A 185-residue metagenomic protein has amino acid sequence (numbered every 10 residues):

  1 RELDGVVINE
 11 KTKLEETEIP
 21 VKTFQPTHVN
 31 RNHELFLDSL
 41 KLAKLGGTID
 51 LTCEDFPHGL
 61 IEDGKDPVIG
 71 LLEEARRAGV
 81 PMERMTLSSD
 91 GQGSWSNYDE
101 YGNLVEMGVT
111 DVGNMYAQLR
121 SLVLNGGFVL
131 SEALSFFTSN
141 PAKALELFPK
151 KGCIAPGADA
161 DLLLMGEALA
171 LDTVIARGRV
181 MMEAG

Functional and structural regions predicted by a protein language model:
R1-Y98, L104-V105: Active-site core of metal-dependent hydrolases
E18-I19, G46-I49, M107-A117, A184-G185: Short, surface-exposed linear patches
T23, L130, K151, L171-D172: Internal amphipathic alpha-helical segments of the cytochrome P450 catalytic fold
H28, L51-D55, S89-G91, L134-F137 (+2 more regions): Active-site proximal loops enriched in glycine and acidic residues that flank catalytic Cys/His/Asp and coordinate
E62-K65, D99, K143-L145, R177-G178: Short secondary-structure transition/capping segments
R77-A158, L162-L163: His/Asp/Glu-enriched, well-ordered alpha-helical/loop segment that forms or immediately abuts the divalent-metal
K143, C153-G185: C-terminal cap of metal-dependent C-N hydrolases
